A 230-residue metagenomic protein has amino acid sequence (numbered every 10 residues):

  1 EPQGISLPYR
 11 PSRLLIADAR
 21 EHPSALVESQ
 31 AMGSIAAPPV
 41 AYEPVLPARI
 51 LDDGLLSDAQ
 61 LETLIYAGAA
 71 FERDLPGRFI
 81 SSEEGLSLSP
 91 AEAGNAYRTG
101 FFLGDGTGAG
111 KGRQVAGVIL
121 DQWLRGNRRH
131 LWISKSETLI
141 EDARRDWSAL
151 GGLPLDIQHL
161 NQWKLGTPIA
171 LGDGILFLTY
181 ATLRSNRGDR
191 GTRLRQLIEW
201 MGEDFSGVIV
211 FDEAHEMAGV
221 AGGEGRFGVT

Functional and structural regions predicted by a protein language model:
E1-G4, Y9-R10, L14-I16, R20-L56 (+4 more regions): SF2 helicase/translocase NTPase motor core, specifically the RecA-like lobe 1 inter-motif segment between Walker
S57-S87: N-terminal pre-Walker A segment at the start of P-loop NTPase domains
D105: The Walker A (P-loop) glycine that initiates the GxxxxGKT/S ATP-binding motif of P-loop NTPases
G110-L120: Motif I (Walker A/P-loop) of helicase-class P-loop NTPases
